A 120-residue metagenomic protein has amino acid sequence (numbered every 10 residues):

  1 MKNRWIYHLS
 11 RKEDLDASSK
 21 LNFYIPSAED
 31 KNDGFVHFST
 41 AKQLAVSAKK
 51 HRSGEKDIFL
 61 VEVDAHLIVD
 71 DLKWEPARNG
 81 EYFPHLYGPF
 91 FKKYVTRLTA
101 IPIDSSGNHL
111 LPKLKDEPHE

Functional and structural regions predicted by a protein language model:
M1-E120: Conserved, structured core segments of small domains
